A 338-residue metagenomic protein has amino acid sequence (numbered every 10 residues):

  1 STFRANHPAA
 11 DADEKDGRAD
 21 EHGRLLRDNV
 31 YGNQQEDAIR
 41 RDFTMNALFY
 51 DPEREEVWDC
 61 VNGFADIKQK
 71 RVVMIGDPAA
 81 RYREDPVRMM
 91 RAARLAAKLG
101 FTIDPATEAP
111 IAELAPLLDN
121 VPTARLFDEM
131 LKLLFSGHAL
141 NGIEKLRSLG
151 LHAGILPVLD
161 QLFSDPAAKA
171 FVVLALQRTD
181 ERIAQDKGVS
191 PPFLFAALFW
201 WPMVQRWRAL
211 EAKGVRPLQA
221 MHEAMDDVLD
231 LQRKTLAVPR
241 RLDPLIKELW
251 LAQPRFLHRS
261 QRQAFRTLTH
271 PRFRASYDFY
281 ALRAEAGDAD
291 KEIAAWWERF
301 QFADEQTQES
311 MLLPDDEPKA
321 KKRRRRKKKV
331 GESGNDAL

Functional and structural regions predicted by a protein language model:
S1-L338: Catalytic cores of the polymerase beta-like nucleotidyltransferase superfamily and closely associated nucleotide
